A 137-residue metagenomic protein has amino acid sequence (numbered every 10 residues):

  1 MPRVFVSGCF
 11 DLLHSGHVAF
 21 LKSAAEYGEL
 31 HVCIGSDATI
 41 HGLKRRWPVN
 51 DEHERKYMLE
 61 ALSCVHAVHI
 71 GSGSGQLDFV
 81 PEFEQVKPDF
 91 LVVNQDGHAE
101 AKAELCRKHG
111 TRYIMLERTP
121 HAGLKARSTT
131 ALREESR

Functional and structural regions predicted by a protein language model:
M1-R137: Nucleotidyltransferase catalytic core that binds NTPs
